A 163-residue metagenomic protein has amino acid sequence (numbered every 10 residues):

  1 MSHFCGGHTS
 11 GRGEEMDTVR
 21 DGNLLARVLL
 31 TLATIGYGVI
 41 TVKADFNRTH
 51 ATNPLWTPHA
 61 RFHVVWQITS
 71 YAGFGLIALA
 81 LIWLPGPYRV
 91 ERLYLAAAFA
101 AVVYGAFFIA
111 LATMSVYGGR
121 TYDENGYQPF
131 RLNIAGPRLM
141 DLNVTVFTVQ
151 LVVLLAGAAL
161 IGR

Functional and structural regions predicted by a protein language model:
H3-E15: Short, Lys/Arg-enriched N-terminal segments with co-localized hydrophobic residues within the first ~10-30 amino acids
T18-T34, P87-V103: Interfacial segments of alpha-helical transmembrane regions
I35-R48: Alpha-helical transmembrane segments of multi-pass membrane proteins
N47-F62, R120-L132: Membrane-interface interhelical loops and short amphipathic "cap" helices that link adjacent transmembrane segments
R61-I82, A98-A101, G105: Core segments of alpha-helical transmembrane spans in multipass integral membrane proteins
F99, F130-Q150: Individual transmembrane alpha-helices with interfacial aromatic-anchor signatures
A158-R163: Juxtamembrane boundary at the C-terminal end of a transmembrane helix
